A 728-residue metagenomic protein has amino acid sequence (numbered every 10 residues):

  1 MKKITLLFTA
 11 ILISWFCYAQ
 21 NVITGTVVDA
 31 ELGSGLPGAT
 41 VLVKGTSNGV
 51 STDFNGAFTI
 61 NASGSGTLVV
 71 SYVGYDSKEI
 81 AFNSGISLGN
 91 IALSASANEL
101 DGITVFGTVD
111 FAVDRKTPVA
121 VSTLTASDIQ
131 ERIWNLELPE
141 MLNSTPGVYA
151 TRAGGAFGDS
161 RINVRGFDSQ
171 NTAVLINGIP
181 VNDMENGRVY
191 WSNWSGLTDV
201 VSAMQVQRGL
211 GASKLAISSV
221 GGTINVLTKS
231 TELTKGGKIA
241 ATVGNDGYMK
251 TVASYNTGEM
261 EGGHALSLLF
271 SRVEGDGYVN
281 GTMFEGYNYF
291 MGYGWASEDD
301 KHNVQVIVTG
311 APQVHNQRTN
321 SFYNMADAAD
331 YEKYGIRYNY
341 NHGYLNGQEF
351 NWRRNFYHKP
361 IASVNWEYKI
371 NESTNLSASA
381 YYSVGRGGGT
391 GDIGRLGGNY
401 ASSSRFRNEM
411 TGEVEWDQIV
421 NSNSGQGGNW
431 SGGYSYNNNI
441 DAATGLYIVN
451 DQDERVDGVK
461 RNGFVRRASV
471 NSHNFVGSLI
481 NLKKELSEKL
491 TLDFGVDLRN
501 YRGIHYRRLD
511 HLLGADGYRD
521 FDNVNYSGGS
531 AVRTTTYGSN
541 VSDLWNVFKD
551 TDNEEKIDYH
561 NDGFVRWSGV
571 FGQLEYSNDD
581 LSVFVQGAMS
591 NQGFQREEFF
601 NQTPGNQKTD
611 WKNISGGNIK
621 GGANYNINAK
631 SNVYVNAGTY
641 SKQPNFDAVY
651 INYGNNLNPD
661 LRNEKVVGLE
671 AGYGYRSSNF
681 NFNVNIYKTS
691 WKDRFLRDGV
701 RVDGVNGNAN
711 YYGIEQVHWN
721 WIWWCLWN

Functional and structural regions predicted by a protein language model:
V28-L32, A39-K44, T67-Y75, G85-E131 (+1 more regions): Short, acidic, small-residue-rich periplasmic hinge/interaction motif at the N-terminus of Gram-negative outer-membrane
S47-A57: Short, acidic Ser/Thr/Gly-rich low-complexity loop/linker segments typical of extracellular and cell-surface proteins
T59, R161, P180-R208, L227-K229 (+2 more regions): Short acidic/polar hinge/loop motifs at secondary-structure boundaries that mediate gating or recognition
N61, P139-P180, S202: Extracytoplasmic beta-strand/coil segments of soluble accessory domains associated with Gram-negative outer-membrane
G236, V243-E274, V279-R318, R354 (+1 more regions): Transmembrane beta-barrel wall of Gram-negative outer-membrane proteins
G294, N303-N365, T390-R467, V532-T551: Acidic/polar loop-and-plug regions of large Gram-negative outer-membrane beta-barrel proteins
N320-S321, G538-V547, G593-Q602, W611 (+3 more regions): Surface-exposed extracellular loop regions of Gram-negative outer-membrane beta-barrel proteins, predominantly
V465, T491-N628: Signature of Gram-negative outer-membrane beta-barrel scaffolds
